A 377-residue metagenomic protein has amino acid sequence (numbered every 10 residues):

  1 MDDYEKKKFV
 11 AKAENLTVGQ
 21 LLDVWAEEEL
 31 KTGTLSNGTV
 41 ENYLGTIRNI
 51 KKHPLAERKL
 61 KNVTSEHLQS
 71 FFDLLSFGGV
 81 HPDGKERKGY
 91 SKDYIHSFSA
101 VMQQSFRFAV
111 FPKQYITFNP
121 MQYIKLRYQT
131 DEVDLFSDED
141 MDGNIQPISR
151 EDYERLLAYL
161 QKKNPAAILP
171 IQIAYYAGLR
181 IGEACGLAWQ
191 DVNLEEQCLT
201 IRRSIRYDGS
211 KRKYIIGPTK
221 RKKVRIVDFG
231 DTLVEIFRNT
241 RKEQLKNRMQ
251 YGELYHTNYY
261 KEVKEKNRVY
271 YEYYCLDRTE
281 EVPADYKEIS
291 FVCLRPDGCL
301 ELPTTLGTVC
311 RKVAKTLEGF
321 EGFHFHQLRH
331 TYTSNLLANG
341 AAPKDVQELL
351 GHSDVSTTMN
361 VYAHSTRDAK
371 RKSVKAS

Functional and structural regions predicted by a protein language model:
M1-A13, K220-K222: Short, surface-exposed polybasic/aromatic micro-patch for ligand or macromolecular engagement
D3-F9, G19-K88: Basic/aromatic-enriched alpha-helical hairpins
E14, I205-Y207, T331, L350-K375: Catalytic-site neighborhood detector that most strongly recognizes the C-terminal catalytic loop/helix of tyrosine
E14, V18, L22, S36-T39 (+10 more regions): Hydrophobic (often cysteine-bearing) scaffold residues that line and stabilize catalytic clefts of nucleotide/cofactor
R48, Q103-F106, V110, T366 (+1 more regions): C-terminal flanking helix
H81-G84, A158-A167, A177, V227 (+3 more regions): Short, basic (Lys/Arg/His-rich) helix/loop patches that form interaction surfaces in the mid-to-C-terminal regions
E86-G89, H96-A100, F111, I116 (+5 more regions): Basic, Lys/Arg- and aromatic-enriched nucleic-acid-binding interface segment
L126-Q129, L187-A284: Conserved tyrosine-mediated DNA breakage-rejoining catalytic core shared by Y-recombinases
